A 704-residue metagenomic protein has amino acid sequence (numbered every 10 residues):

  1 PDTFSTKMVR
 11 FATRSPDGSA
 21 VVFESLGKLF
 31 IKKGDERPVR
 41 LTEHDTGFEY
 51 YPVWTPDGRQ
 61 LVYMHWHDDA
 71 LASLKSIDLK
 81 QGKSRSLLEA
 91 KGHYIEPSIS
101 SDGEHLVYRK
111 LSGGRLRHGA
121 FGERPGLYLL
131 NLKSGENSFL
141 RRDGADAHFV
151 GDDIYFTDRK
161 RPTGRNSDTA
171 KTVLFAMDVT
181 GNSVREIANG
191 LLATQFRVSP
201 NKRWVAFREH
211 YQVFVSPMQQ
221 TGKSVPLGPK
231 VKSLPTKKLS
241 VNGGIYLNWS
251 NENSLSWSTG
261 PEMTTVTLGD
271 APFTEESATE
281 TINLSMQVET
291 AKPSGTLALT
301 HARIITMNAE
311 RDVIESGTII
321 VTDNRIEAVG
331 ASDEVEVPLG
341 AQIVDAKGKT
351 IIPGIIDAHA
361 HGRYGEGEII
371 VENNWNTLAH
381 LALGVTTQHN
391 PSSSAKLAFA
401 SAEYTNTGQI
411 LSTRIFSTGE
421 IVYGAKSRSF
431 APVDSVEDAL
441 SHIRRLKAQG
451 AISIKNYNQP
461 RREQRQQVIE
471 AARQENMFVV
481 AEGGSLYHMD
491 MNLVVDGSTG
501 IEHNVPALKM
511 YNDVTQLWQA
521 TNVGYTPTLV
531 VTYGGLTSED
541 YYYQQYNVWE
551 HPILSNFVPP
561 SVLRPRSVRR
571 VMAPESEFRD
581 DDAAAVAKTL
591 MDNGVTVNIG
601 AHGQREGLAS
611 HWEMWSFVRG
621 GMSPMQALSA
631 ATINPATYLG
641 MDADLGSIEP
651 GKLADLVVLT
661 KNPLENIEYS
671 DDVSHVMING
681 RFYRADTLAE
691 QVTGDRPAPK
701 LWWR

Functional and structural regions predicted by a protein language model:
P1, S5-K7, V21-E36, E43-E49 (+11 more regions): A flexible loop/linker signature enriched in serine peptidases of the S9 family
P1-D2, T221-K238, S277-A278, I282: Surface-exposed loop and turn segments in beta-propeller and other repeat-based domains that flank or scaffold
A188-A193, P229-N248: Conserved blade-ending motifs and adjacent loop-strand segments that build the rim/top face of beta-propeller domains
I305-T318, A331-D333, L608, S623-L628 (+1 more regions): Acidic, glycine-enriched loop/beta-strand segments at the rims of small-molecule binding/catalytic pockets
E310-I352: Histidine-rich, glycine-flanked metal-binding segment
A346-G365, E372-S485, T499, N512-P559 (+1 more regions): Divalent-metal coordination cores built from histidine and acidic residues
H442-P460, G497, N504-G620, T693-D695 (+1 more regions): Active-site neighborhoods of metal-dependent hydrolases
